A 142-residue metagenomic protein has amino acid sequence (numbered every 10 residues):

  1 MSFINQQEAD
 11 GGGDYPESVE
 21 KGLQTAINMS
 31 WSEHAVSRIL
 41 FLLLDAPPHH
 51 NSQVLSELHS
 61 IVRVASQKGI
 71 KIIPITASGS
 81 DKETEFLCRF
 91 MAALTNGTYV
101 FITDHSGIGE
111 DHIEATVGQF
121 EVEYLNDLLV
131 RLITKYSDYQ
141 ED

Functional and structural regions predicted by a protein language model:
M1-D142: Divalent cation-coordinating acidic motifs and surrounding scaffolds that mediate Ca2+/Mg2+/Mn2+/Zn2+-dependent binding
